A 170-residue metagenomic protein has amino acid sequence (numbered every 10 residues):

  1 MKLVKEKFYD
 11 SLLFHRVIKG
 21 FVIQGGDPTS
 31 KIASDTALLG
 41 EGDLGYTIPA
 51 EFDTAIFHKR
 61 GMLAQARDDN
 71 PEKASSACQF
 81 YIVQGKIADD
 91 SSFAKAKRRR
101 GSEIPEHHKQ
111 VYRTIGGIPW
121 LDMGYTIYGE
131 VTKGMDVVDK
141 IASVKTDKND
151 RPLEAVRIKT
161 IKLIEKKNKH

Functional and structural regions predicted by a protein language model:
M1-H170: Cyclophilin-like peptidyl-prolyl cis-trans isomerases
